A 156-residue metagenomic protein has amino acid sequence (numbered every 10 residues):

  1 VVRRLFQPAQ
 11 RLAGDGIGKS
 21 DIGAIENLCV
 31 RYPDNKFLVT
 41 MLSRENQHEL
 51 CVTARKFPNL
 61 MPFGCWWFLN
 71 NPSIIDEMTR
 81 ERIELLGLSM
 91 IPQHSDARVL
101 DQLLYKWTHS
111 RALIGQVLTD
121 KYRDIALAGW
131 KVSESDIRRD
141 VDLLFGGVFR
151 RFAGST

Functional and structural regions predicted by a protein language model:
V1-N46: Divalent metal-binding pocket/active-site signature
V2-Q7, P58-M61, M90-A97, R123-L127: Short acidic (Asp/Glu) and glycine-rich catalytic loops that position anionic groups and cofactors
V2-R11, Q47-K56, P72-T79, L100-V117: Histidine/acidic-residue-rich catalytic or RNA/ligand-binding cores of hydrolases and nuclease-related proteins
G18-I22, V30, S43-N46, I75 (+4 more regions): Active-site-proximal structural scaffolding
Y32-N35, R55-P62, L88-S89: Glycine-enriched alpha-helix->loop->beta-strand junction motifs that scaffold or abut catalytic
L38-L42, F63-C65, L86-W107: Short acidic/histidine-rich active-site segments
M61-P72: His/Asp/Glu-enriched short active-site or ligand-binding loop at hydrolase and phosphoryl-transfer sites
L88-S89, Y105-T156: Mid-to-C-terminal alpha-helical segments outside catalytic/metal-binding sites
